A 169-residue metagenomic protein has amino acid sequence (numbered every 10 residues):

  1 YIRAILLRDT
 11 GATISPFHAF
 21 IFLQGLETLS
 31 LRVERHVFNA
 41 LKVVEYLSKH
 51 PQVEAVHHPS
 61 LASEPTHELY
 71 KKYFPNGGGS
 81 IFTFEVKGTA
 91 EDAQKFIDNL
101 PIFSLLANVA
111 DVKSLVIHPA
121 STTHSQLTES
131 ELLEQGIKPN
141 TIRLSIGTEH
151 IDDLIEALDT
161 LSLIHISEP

Functional and structural regions predicted by a protein language model:
Y1-I81, E85-K113: Active-site C-terminal subdomain of aminotransferase-like
S63, K87-T89, S121-T122, E149-I151: Short, glycine-/Ser/Thr-/acidic-enriched flexible segments
N76-G78, I137-N140: Short glycine-enriched loop/turn motifs at secondary-structure junctions
L105-I137: Flexible, small-/acidic-enriched active-site or ligand-binding loops
L144: Pyridoxal 5′-phosphate
I164-P169: Conserved small/polar residues in nucleotide/adenosyl-binding loops
